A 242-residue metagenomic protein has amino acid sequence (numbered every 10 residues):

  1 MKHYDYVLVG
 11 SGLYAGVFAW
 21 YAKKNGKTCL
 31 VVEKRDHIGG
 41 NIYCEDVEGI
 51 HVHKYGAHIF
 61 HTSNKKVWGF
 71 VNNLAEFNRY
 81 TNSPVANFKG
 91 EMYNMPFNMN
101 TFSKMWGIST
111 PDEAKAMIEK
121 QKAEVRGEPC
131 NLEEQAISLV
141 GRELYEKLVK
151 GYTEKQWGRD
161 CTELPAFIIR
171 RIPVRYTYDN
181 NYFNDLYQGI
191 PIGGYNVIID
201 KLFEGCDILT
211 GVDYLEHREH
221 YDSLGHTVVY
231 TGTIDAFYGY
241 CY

Functional and structural regions predicted by a protein language model:
Y4-V31: N-terminal Rossmann-like FAD-binding beta1-loop-alpha1 element of flavoenzymes
V9-S11, V32-K34, T62-S63, G193 (+2 more regions): Short His-Asn-centered micro-motif
G12-Y14, D36-I38, N100, E154-K155 (+2 more regions): Short, solvent-exposed loop/turn segments at secondary-structure junctions
K23-E48: Glycine-rich FAD pyrophosphate-binding loop
G39-G40, I50-Y55, G211-Y242: Central helical "cap/lid" subdomain
E45-F70: N-terminal glycine-rich dinucleotide-binding loop that anchors FAD/FMN and/or NAD(P) in oxidoreductases
V67-K89, L144-K147: A short alpha-helix-loop-beta-strand transition element characteristic of N-terminal alpha/beta dinucleotide-binding
A86-H226: Active-site/ligand-binding neighborhood in enzyme catalytic cores
